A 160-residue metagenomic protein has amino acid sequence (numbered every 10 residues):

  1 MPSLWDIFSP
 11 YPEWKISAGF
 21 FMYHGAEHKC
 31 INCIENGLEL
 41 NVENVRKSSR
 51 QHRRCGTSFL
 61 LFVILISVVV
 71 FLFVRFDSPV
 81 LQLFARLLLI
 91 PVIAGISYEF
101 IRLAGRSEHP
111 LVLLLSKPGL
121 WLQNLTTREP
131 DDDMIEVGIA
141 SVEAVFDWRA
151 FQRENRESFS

Functional and structural regions predicted by a protein language model:
M1, S48-F71: Transmembrane alpha-helical segments and their cytosolic interface motifs in multi-pass membrane proteins
M1-G19, Q82-R86: Hydrophobic alpha-helical transmembrane segments
S9-S58, L103-S107, L111-S160: Polar-ligand-bearing catalytic/cofactor-coordination segments of membrane-embedded or membrane-tethered inner-membrane
V63-A85, P91-A94, Y98: Juxtamembrane "helix exit" motif at the C-terminal ends of alpha-helical transmembrane segments in multi-pass membrane
I90-P91, L122: Alpha-helical transmembrane segments used as membrane anchors
